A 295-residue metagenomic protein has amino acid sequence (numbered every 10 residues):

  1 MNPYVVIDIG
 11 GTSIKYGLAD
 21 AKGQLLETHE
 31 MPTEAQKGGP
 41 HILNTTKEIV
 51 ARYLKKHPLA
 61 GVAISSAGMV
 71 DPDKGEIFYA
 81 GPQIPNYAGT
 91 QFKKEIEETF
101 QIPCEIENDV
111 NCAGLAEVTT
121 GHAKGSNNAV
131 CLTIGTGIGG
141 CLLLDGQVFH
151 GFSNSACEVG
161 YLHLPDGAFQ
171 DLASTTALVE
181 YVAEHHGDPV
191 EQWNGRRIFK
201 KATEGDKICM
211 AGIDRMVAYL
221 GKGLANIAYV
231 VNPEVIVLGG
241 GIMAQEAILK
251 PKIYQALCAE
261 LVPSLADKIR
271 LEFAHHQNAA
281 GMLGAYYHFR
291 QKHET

Functional and structural regions predicted by a protein language model:
M1-G61, D71-E76, I96-C104, A116-S126 (+1 more regions): ATP-binding/phosphotransfer module of carbohydrate and carboxylate kinases, centering on a glycine-rich
T33-E34, P85, A156-E158: A short acidic/small-residue loop/turn micro-motif
E76-G89: A charged helix-plus-loop insertion that forms the helical arch/lid used to bind and gate nucleic-acid substrates
I106-V110: Short loop/edge segments at beta-strand edges and connector loops that shape dinucleotide/nucleotide cofactor-binding
H122-T176: Glycine-rich phosphate-binding loop of actin/hexokinase-like ATP-binding domains
